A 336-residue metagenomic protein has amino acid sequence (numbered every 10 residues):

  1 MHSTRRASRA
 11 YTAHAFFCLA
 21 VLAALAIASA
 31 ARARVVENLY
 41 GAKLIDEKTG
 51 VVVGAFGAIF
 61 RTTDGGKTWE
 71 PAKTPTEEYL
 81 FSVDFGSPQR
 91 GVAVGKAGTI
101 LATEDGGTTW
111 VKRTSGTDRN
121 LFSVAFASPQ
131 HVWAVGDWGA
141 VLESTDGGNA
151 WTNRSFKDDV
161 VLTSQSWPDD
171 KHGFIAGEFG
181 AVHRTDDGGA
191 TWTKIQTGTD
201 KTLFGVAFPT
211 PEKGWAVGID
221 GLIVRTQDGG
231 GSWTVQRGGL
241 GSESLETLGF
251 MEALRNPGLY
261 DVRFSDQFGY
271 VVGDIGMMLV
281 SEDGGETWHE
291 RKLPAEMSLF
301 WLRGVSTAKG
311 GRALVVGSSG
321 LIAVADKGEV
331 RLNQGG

Functional and structural regions predicted by a protein language model:
M1-A10: N-terminal secretory signal peptides that target proteins for export/translocation
A7-S8, A23, D64, D187: Compositionally biased, low-complexity segments enriched in small residues
A13-F16, T68: Enrichment for repetitive, rod-forming helical segments
A15-A26: Bacterial N-terminal signal peptides
S29-G336: Residue-level hotspots at or immediately adjacent to binding/recognition sites across diverse folds
